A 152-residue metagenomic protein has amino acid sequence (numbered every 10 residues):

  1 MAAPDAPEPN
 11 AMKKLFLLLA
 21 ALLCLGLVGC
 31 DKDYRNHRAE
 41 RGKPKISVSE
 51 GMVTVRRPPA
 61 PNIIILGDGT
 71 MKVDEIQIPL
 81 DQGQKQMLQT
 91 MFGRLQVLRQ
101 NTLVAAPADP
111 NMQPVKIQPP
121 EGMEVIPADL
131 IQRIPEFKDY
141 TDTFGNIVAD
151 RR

Functional and structural regions predicted by a protein language model:
M1-V28: Sec-dependent bacterial lipoprotein signal peptides
C30-R152: Terminal leader/tail segments of proteins
